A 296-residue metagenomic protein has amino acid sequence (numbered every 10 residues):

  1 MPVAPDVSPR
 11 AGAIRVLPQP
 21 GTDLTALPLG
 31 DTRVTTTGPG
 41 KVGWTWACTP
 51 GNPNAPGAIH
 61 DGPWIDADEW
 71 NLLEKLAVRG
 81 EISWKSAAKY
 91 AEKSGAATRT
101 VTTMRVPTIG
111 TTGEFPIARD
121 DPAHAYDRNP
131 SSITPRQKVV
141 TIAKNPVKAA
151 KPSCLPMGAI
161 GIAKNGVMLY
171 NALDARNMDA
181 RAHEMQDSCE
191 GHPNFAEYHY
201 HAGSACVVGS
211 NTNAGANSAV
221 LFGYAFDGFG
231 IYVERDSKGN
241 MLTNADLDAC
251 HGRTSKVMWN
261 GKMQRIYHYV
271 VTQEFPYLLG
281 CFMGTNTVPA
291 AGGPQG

Functional and structural regions predicted by a protein language model:
M1-M178: Solvent-exposed N-terminal domain segments of exported/luminal and surface proteins
P2-P18, L24, M241-G296: Long, compositionally biased interface segments
K138-N145, A163-N165, N194-V207, K262-P276: Extracellular/lumenal glycan-associated surfaces
K148, M168-Y170, A175, S204-C206 (+4 more regions): Short loop/turn segments at secondary-structure transitions that flank enzyme active sites
N177-Q186, F195-E197, H201-T243: Short helix-loop boundary/capping segments
Q186-H192, K256: Acidic, contiguous internal or C-terminal segments within carbohydrate-active enzymes that form a structured patch used
